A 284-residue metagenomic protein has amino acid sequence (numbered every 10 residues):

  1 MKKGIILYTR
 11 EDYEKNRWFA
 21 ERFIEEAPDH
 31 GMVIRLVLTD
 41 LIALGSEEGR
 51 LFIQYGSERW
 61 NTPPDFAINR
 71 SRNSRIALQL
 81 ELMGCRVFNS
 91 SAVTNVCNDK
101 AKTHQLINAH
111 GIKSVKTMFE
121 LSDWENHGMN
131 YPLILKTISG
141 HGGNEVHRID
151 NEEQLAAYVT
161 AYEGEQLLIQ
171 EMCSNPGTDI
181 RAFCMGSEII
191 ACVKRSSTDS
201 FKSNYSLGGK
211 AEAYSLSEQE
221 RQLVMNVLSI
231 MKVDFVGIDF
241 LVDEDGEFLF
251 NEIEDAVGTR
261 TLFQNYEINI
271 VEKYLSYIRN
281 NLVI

Functional and structural regions predicted by a protein language model:
M1-L7: Extreme N-terminal starter segment of soluble prokaryotic enzymes
R10-K116: Conserved N-proximal alpha/beta basic substrate-recognition cap immediately N-terminal to, or forming the N-lobe
L106, E120, H147-D150, C184-M185 (+1 more regions): Short beta-strand-to-turn element immediately C-terminal to the catalytic PLP-Schiff-base lysine in fold type I
K113-L133: Rossmann-like NAD(P)H-binding beta-loop-alpha module
K116, P132-I134, Q166-Q170, F235-I238: A short linear hydrophobic-aromatic micro-motif
L133-K136, A182-C184, G246-T259: A short beta-strand motif that forms the metal-chelation/ATP-contact edge of phosphoryl-transfer active sites
V146-M231: Phosphate-binding site of ATP-dependent enzymes
F201-F250, T261, V271-I284: A long amphipathic alpha-helix within ATP-dependent nucleotide-binding catalytic cores
